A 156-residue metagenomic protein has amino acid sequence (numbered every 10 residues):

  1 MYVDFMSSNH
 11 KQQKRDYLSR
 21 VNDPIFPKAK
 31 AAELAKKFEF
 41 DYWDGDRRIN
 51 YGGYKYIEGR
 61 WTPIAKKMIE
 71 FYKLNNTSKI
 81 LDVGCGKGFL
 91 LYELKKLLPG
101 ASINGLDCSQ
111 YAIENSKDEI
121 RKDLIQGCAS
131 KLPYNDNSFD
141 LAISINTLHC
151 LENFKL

Functional and structural regions predicted by a protein language model:
M1-L34: N-terminal auxiliary segments of SAM/dcSAM-dependent transferases
D46-R60: Class I SAM-dependent methyltransferase Rossmann-like catalytic core, especially the SAM/SAH-binding loop
E58-N75: Conserved alpha-helix/loop element of class I SAM-dependent methyltransferases that forms part of the SAM/SAH-binding
T77-G86: Conserved class I S-adenosyl-L-methionine
K87-K131: Class I SAM-dependent methyltransferase SAM/SAH-binding core
I143: A conserved beta-strand element that flanks and buttresses the S-adenosyl-L-methionine
T147: Hydrophobic adenine-recognition pocket in adenosine-nucleotide-binding enzymes
L151-L156: A short, conserved alpha-helix within the catalytic core of class I
